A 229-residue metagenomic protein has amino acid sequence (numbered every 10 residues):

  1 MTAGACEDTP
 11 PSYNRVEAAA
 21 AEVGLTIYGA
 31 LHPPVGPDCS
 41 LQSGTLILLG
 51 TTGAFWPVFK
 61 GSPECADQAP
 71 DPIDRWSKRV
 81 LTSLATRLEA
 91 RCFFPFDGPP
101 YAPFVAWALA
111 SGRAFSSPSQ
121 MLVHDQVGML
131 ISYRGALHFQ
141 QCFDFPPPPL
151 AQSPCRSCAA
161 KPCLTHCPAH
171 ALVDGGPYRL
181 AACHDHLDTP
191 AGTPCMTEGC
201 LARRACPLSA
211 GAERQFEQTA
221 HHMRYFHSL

Functional and structural regions predicted by a protein language model:
M1-L229: Non-ligating segments of multi-cofactor redox enzymes
